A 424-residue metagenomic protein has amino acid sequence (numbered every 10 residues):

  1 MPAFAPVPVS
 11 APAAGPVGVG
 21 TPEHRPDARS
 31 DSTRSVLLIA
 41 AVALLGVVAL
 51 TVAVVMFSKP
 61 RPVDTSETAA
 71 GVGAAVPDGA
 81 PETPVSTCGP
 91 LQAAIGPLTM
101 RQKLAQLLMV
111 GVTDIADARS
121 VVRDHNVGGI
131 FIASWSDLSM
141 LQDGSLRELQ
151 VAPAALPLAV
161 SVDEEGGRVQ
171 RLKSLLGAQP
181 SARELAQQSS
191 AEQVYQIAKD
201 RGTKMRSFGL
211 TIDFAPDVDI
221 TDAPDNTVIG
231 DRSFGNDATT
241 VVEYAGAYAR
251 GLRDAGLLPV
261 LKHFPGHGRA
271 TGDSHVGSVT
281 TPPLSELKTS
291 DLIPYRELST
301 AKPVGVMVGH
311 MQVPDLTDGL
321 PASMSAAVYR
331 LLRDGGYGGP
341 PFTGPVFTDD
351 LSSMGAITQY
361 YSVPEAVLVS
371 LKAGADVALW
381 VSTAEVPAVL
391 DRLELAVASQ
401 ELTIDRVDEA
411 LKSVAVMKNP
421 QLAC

Functional and structural regions predicted by a protein language model:
M1-L37: Terminal targeting segments of Actinobacterial cell-envelope proteins
A28-R34, A49-T83: C-terminal region of N-terminal signal peptides and the immediate post-cleavage residues of exported proteins
G73-A116, D349: Boundary/entry segment of secreted carbohydrate-active catalytic domains
T99, L141-E148, E243-E401: Second-shell residues forming the walls of enzyme active-site clefts
L104-V112, G128-I132, L158-E165, I212-P216 (+5 more regions): Hydrophobic faces of well-ordered beta-strands that scaffold small-molecule active sites in alpha/beta enzyme cores
V112-D124, V194-K204, K288-Y295, S362-V369: Short, acidic/polar
V151-G177, I197-T221, V241-P265: Glycine-rich, aromatic-flanked loop segments that form ligand/cofactor-binding clefts across common enzyme folds
L395, S399-C424: Mid-to-C-terminal alpha-helical segments outside catalytic/metal-binding sites
